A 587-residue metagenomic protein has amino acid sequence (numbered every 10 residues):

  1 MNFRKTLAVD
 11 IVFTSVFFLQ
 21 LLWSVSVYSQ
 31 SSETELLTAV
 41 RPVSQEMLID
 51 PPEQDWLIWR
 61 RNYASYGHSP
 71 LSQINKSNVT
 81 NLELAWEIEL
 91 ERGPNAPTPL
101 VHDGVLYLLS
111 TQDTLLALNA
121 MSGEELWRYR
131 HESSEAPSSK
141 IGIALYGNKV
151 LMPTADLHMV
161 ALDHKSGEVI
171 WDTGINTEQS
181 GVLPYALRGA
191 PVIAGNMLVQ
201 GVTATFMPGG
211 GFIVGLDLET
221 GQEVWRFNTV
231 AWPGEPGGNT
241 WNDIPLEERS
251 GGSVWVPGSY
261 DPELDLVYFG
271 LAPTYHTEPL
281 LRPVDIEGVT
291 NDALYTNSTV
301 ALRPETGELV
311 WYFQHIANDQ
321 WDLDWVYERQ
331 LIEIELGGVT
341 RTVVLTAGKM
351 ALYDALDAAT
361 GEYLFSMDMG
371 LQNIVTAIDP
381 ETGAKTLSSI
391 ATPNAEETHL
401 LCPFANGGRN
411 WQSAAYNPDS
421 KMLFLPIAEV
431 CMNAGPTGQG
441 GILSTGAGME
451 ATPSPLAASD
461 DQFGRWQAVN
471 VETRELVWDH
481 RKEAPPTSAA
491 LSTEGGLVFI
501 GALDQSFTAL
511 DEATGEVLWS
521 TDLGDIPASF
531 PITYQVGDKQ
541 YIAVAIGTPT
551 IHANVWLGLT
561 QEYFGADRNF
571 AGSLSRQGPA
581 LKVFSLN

Functional and structural regions predicted by a protein language model:
S32-L84, P233-P236, P455-L456: Blade/loop signatures of beta-propeller domains
W56-R60, R92-T114, E135-M159, P184-F212 (+7 more regions): Repeat-blade elements of multi-bladed beta-propeller folds
E87-L100, R128-G147, V169-A190, M207 (+10 more regions): Extracytoplasmic beta-rich repeat domains
A120-S122, H164-S166, L218-T220, P304-T306 (+4 more regions): Short loop/turn segments that connect beta-strands within beta-propeller blades
Q200-G211, F269-A293, E429-S459, T548-S573: Short, conserved, GDST-rich strand-edge loop motifs in beta-rich repeat architectures
G211-Q222, D292-E305, G464-N470, F570-N587: Beta-propeller blade signature
M350, T493-Q577, K582-S585: C-terminal structured "cap/appendage" subdomains that terminate the fold
A458-Q467, V471-E475, D479-E512, E516: Loop/turn-rich, solvent-exposed surfaces of beta-rich toroidal or solenoidal domains
